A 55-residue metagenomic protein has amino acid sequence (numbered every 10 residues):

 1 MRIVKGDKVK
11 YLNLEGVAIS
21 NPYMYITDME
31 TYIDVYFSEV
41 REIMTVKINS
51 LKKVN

Functional and structural regions predicted by a protein language model:
R2-N55: Basic/aromatic-rich interaction segments and small domains that mediate binding to polyanionic partners
